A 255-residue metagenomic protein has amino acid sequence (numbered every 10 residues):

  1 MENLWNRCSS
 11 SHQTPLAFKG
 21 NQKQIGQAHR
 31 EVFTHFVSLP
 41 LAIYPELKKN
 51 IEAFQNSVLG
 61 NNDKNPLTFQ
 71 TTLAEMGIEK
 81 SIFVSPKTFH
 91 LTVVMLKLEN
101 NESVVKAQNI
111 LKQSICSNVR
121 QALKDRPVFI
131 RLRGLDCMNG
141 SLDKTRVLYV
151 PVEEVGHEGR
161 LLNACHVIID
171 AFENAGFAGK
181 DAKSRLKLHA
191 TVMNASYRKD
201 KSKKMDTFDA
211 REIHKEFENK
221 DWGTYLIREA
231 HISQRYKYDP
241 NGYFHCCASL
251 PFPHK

Functional and structural regions predicted by a protein language model:
M1-K255: Histidine-dependent nucleotide/RNA phosphoesterase domain, centered on the 2H-phosphoesterase fold with its duplicated
